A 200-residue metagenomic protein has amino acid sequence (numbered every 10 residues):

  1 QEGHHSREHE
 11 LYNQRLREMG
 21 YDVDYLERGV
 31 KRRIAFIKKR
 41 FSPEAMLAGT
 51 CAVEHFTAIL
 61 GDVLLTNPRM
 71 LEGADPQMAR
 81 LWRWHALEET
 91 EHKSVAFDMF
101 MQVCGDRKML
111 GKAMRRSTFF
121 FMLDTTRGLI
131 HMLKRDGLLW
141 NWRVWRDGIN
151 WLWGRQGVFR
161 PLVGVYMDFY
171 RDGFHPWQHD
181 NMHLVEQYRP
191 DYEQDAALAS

Functional and structural regions predicted by a protein language model:
Q1-S200: Non-heme di-metal
